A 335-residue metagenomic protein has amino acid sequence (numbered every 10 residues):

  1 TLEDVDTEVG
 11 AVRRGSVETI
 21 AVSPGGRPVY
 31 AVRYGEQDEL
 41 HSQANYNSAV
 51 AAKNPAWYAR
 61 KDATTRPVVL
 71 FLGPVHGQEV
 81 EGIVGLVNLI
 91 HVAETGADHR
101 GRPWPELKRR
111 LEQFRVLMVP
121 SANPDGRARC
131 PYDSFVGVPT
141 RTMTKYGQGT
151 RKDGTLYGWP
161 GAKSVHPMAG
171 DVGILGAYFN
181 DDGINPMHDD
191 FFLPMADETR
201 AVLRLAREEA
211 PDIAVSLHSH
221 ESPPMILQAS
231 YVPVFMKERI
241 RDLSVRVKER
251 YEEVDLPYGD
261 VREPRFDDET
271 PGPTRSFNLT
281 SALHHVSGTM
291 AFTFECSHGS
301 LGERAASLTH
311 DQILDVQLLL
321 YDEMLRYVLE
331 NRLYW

Functional and structural regions predicted by a protein language model:
E3-V69: Soluble metallo-hydrolase cores and metallopeptidase-like ectodomains found primarily in the secretory/periplasmic
V17-A21, H99-L107, D260-P264: Surface-exposed patches in mature extracellular/periplasmic domains of secreted proteins
V17-T19, Y58, W104-E106, V202-R204 (+1 more regions): Generic recognition of flexible, low-complexity loop/linker segments
R33-E36, V75, A122, D190 (+2 more regions): A mature extracytoplasmic/lumenal domain signature
R66, V80-K237: Active-site/substrate-binding loop(s) of hydrolase catalytic cores
F71-Q78, G82: Active-site histidine-acidic residue metal-binding/catalytic motifs, centered on HxH/HExxH-like signatures
A169-W335: Metallocarboxypeptidase
